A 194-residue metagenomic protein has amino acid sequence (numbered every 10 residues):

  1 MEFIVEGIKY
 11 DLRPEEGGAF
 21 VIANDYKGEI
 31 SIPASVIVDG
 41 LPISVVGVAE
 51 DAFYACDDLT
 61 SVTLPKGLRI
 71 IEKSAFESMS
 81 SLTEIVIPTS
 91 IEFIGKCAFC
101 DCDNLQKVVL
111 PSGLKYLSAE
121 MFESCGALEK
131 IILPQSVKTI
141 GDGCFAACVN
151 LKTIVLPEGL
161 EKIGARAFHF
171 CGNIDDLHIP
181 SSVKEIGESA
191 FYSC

Functional and structural regions predicted by a protein language model:
V5-K9, P14-G18, D25-G47, D57-I70 (+5 more regions): Structural signature of tandem-repeat unit edges
E50-A52, E72-A75, G95-A98, S118-E123 (+3 more regions): Consensus positions within tandem repeat domains that build extended binding/scaffold surfaces
